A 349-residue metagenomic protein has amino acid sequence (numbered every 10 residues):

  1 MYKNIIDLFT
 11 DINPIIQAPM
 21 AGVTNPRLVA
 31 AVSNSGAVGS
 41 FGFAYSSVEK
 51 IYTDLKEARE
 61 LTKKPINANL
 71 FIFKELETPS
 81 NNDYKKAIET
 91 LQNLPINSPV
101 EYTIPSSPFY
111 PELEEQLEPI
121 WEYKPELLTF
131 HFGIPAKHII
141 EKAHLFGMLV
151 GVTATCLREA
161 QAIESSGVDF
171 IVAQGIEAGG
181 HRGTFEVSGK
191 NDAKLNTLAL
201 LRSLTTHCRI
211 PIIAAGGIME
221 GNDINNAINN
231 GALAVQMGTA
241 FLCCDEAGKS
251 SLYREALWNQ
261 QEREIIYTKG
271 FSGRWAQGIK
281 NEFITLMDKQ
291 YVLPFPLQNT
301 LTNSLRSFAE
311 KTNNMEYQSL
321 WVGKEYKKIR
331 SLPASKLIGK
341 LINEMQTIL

Functional and structural regions predicted by a protein language model:
M1-H207: Active-site entrance/lid segments in N-terminal catalytic domains of soluble metabolic enzymes
H181-I213, I218-L349: Conserved active-site-proximal phosphate/metal-binding subdomains
